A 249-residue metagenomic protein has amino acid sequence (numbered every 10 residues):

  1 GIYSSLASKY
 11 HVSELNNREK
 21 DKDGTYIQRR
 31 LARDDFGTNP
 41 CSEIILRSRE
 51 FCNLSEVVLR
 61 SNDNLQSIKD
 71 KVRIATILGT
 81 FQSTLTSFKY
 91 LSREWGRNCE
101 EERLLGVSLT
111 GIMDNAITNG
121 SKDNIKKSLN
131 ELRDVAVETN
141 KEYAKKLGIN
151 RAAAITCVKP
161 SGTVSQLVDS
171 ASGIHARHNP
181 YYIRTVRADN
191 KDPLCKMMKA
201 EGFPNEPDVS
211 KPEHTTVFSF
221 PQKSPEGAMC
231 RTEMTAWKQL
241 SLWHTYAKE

Functional and structural regions predicted by a protein language model:
G1, Y10, F36-N39, R49-C52 (+7 more regions): Conserved active-site and cofactor/substrate-binding residues in soluble primary-metabolism enzymes
G1-R33, L105-V135: Conserved, charged catalytic cores of large soluble enzymes
G1-S8, E14-N17, S87-R97, A152-V158 (+1 more regions): Short coil/turn segments at secondary-structure boundaries
S4, L31-I45, S55, L59-N62 (+5 more regions): Catalytic alpha/beta core of large soluble enzyme barrels
L6-A7, R47-S48, N53, G106-G111 (+3 more regions): Short, well-ordered loop/turn elements at secondary-structure boundaries
G24-A32, F36-I45, N98, N140-Y143 (+1 more regions): Glycine-rich, charged/polar anion/phosphate-binding loops that engage phosphate groups from diverse ligands
S42-I45, L65-K69, W95-L104, D123-E131 (+2 more regions): Alpha-helix capping and helix-loop boundary segments enriched in small/acidic/polar residues
T86-R93, G111, A116-P160: Internal maturation/activation junctions in enzymes
